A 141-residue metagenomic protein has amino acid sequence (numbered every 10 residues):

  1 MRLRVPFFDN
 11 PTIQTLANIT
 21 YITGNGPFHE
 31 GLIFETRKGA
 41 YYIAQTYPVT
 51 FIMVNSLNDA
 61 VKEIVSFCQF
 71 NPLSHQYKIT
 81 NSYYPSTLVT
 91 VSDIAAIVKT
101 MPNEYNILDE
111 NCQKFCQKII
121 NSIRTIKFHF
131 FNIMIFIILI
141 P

Functional and structural regions predicted by a protein language model:
M1-E110, S122-I137: Non-catalytic ligand/cofactor/substrate-binding and regulatory segments of enzyme domains
C116: PAPS/PAP-binding and catalytic site of the sulfotransferase fold
